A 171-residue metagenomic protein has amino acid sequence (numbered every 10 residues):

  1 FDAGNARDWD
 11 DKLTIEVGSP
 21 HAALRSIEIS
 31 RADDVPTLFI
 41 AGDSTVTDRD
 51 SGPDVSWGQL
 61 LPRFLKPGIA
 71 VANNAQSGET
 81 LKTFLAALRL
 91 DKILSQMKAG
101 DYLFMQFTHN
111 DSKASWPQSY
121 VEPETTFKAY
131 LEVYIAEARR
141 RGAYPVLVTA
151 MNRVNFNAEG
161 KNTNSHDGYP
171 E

Functional and structural regions predicted by a protein language model:
F1-A3: Extracellular carbohydrate recognition and processing domains and analogous Trp-centered ligand-binding platforms
N5, K12-Q76, D91-L103: Serine-esterase "nucleophile elbow" of acetyl-processing enzymes
S44, T80, N110: Gly/Ser/Thr-rich beta-alpha loop segments that engage phosphate groups in nucleotides
D48-P53, N73-A87, A114-E122: Acidic/histidine-rich helix-loop elements that form or flank divalent-metal/phosphate-binding sites at the catalytic
L60, L88-E171: Alpha-helical cap/lid subdomain in secreted, periplasmic, or secretory-pathway luminal O-acyl-processing enzymes
